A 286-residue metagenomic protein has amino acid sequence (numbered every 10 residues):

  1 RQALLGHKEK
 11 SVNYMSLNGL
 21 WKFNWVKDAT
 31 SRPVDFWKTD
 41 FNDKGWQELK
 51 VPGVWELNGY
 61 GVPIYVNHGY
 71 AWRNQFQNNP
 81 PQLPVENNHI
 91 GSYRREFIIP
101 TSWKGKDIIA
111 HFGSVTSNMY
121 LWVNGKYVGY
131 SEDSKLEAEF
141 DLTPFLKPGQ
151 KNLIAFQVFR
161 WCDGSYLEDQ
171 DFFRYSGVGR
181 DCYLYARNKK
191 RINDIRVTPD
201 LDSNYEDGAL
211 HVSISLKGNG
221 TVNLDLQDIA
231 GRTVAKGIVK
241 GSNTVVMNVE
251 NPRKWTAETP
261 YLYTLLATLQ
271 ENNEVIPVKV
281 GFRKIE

Functional and structural regions predicted by a protein language model:
R1-N24, A29: N-terminal pre-domain segments of enzymes
H7, K22-V26, R32, V54-V62 (+6 more regions): Accessory beta-strand-rich segments of carbohydrate-active enzymes
W103-K106, L146-K151, N248-L262: Short glycine/proline/serine/threonine-rich loop/turn segments at secondary-structure transition edges
L121-V123, D207-V239, V245: Beta-strand-rich binding/interaction modules
A138-P144, N243-N251: Exposed aromatic-hydrophobic patches
L153-F156, T259-Q270: Short, aromatic- and glycine-rich surface loops/edge beta-strands on solvent-exposed regions
K189-G218: Surface beta-strand/loop "capping" patches
R196, T268-E286: N-terminal carbohydrate-binding accessory modules
